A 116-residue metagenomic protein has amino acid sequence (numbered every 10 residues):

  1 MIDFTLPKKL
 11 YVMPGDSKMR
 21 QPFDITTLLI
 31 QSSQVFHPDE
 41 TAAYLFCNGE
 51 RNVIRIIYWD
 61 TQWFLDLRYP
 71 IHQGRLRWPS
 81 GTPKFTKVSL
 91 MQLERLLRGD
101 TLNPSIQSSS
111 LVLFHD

Functional and structural regions predicted by a protein language model:
M1-D116: Polybasic/polar functional segments that serve as interface/processing modules
